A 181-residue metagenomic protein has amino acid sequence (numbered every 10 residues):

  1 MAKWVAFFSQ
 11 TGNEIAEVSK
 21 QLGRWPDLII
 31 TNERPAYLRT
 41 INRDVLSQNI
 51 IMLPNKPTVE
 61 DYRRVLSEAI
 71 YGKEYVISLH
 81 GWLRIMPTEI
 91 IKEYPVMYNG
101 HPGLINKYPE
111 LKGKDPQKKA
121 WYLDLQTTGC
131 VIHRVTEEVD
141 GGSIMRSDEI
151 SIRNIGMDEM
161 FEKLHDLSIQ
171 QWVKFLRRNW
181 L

Functional and structural regions predicted by a protein language model:
M1-L181: One-carbon transfer enzymes
